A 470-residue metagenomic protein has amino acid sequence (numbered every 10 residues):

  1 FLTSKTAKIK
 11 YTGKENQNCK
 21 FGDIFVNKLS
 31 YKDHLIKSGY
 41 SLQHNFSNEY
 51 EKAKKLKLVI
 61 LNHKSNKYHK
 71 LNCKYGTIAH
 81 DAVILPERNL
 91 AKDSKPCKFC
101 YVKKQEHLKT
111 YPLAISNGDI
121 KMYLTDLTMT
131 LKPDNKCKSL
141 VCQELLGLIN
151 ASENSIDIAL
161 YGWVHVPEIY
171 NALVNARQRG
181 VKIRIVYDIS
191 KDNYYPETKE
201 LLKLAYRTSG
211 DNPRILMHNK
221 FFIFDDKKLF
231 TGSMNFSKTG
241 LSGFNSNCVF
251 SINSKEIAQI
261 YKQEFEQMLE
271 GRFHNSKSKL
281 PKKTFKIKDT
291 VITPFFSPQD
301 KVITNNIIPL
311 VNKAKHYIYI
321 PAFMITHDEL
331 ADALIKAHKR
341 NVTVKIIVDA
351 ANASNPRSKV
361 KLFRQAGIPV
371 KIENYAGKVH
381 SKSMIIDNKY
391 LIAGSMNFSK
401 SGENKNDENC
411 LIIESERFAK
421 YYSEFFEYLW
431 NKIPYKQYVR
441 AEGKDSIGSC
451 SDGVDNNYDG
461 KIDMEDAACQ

Functional and structural regions predicted by a protein language model:
F1-A82, K92-A114, K228-L229, L241-C248 (+9 more regions): Small beta-barrel nucleic-acid-binding modules, primarily SNase/OB-fold domains and secondarily Tudor-like barrels
Y11-E15, V26-K28, L35, G39 (+9 more regions): A mature extracytoplasmic/lumenal domain signature
I84-R88: NUDIX/MutT-family hydrolases
K109-E153, A159-K313, K339-Y390, G394-F418 (+1 more regions): HKD-type phospholipase D/PLD-like phosphodiesterase module
S297-P298, A322-F323, H327-L330: Beta-propeller domains
A333-I335: A structural signal for leucine-rich repeat
